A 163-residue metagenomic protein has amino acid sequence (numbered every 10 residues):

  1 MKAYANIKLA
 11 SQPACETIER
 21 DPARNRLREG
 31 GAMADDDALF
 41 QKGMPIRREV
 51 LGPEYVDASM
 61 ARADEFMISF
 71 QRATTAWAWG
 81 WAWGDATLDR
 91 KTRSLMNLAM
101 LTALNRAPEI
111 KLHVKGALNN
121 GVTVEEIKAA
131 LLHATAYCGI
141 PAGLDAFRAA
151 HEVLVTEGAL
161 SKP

Functional and structural regions predicted by a protein language model:
I18-A32: Short, Lys/Arg-enriched N-terminal segments with co-localized hydrophobic residues within the first ~10-30 amino acids
E29-K91, N119, D145-P163: Acidic, glycine/proline-rich low-complexity segments that act as flexible tails and inter-domain linkers
T74-A78, L95-T102, A130-T135, A146: Short alpha-helical scaffolding segments that buttress acidic/His motifs in well-ordered protein cores
A103-K128: Mid-chain, well-packed structural core segment of small domains
C138-I140: C-terminal structural segments of small proteins and small subunits
